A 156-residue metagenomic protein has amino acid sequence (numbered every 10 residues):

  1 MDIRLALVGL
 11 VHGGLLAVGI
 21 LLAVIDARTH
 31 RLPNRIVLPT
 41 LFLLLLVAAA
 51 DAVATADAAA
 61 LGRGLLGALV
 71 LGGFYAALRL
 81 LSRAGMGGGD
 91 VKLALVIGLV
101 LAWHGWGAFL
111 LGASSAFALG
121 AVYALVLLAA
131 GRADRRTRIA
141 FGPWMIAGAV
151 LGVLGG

Functional and structural regions predicted by a protein language model:
M1-G156: A membrane-topology feature that recognizes alpha-helical transmembrane segments and their immediate juxtamembrane
